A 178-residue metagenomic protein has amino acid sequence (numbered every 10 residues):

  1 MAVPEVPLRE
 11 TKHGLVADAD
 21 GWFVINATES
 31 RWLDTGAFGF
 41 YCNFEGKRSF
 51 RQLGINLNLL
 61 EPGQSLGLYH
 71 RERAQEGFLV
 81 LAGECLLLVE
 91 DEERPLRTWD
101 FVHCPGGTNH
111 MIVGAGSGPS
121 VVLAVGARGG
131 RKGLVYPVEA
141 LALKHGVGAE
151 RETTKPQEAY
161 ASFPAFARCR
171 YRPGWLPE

Functional and structural regions predicted by a protein language model:
M1-Q52, L141-E178: A short, N-terminal "cap"/entry segment at the start of jelly-roll beta-barrel domains of the cupin/DSBH fold
T35-N43, N56-E72, G106: Conserved short histidine dyad/triad with adjacent acidic residue
G46-S49, L59, Y69-H70, L79 (+2 more regions): Short, conserved, surface-exposed binding loops centered on an aromatic residue
R51, L88-E92: Short strand-coil-strand connectors
I55-P62, H70-L88, V125-A127: Short, conserved beta-strand element in jelly-roll/cupin
G77, D91-G107: Short acidic-glycine-tyrosine-enriched beta hairpin
L86, R97, G106-K132: Ligand-binding loop in jelly-roll beta-barrel domains
G130-Y136, H145: A short beta-to-alpha transition loop/helix N-cap that caps and shapes the active-site region
